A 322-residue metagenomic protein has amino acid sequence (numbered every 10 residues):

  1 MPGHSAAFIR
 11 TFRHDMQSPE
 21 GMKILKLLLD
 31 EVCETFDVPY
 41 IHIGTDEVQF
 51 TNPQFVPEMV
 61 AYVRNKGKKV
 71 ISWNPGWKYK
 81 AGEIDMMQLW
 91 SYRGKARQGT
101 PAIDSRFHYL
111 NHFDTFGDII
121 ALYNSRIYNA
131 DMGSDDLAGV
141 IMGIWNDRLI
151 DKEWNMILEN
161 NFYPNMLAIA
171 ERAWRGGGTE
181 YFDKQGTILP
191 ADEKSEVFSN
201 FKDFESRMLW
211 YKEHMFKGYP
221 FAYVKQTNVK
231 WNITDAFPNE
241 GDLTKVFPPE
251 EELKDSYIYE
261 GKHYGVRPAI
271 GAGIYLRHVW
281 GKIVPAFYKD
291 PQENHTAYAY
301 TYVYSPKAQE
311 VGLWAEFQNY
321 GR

Functional and structural regions predicted by a protein language model:
G3-M86, S91-R97: Active-site neighborhood of glycoside hydrolase catalytic domains
D30-V32, N74-G76, I127-A130, A299-V303 (+1 more regions): Generic recognition of flexible, low-complexity loop/linker segments
T45-E47, S72-P75, L89-S91, D104-H108 (+2 more regions): Active-site proximal loops enriched in glycine and acidic residues that flank catalytic Cys/His/Asp and coordinate
V70, A102, V229-I233: Hydrophobic anchor at the start of a short beta-strand that flanks the dinucleotide cofactor-binding loop
S91-N228: Flexible, acidic glycine-rich loops studded with aromatic residues
R207-I283: Accessory carbohydrate-binding/adhesion or oligomerization-edge regions at the termini of glycan-active proteins
D290-S305: Short beta-strands within extracellular/lumenal beta-sheet-rich domains
Y304-R322: Aromatic-lined ligand-binding clefts that engage carbohydrates, nucleic acids, or primary amines
